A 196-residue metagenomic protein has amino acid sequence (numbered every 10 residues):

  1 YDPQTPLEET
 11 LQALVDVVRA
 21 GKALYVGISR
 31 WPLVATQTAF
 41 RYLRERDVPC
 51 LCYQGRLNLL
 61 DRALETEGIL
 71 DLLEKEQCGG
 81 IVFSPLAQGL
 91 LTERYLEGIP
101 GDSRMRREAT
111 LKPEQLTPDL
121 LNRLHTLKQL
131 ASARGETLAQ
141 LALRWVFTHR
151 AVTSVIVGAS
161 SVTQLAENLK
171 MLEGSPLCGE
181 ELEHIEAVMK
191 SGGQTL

Functional and structural regions predicted by a protein language model:
D2-M189: Beta/alpha (TIM)-barrel catalytic core signal, keyed to glycine-rich beta->alpha loops juxtaposed to Asp/Glu that bind
G193: C-terminal active-site/capping subdomain that shapes the small-molecule cofactor and substrate pocket of enzyme
